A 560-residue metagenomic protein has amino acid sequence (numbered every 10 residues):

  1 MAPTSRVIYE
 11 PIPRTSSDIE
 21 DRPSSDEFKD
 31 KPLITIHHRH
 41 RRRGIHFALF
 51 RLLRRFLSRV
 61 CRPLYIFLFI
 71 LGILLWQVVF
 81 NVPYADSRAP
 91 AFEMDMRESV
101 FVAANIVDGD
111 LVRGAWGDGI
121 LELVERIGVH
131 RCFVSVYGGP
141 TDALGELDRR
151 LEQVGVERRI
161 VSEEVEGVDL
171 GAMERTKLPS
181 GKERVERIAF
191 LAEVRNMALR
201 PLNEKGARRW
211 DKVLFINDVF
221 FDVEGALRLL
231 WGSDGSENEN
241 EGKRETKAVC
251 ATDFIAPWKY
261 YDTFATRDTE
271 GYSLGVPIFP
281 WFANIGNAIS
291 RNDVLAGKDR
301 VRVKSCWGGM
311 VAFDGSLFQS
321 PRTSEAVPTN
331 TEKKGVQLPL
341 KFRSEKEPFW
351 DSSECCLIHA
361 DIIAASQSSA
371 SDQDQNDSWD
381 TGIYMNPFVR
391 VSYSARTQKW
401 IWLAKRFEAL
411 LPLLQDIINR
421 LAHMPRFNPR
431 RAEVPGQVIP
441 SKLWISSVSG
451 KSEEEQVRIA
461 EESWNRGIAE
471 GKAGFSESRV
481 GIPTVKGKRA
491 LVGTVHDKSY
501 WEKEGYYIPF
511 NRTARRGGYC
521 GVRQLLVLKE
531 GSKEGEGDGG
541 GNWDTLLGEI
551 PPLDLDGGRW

Functional and structural regions predicted by a protein language model:
A2-I12, D21, S25-L68, E345-S352 (+2 more regions): Terminal low-complexity segments of carbohydrate-biosynthetic enzymes
D18, E27-E122: N-proximal low-complexity "stem/linker" segments adjacent to membrane-targeting elements
G109-W116, A143, E186-R195, W350-C355: Phosphate/oxyanion-binding active-site loops and adjacent basic polyanion-contact surfaces
D118-R131, Q153: Short, acidic, metal-binding catalytic loop of nucleotide-sugar glycosyltransferases
D142-W210: Active-site-proximal specificity loops/subdomain of glycosyltransferases
A207-F221: Short beta-strand-to-loop acidic/aromatic patch adjacent to the donor-nucleotide binding site
D218-P339, E408-G467, G471-K472, K486-G487 (+3 more regions): Conserved catalytic core of nucleotide-sugar-dependent glycosyltransferases
V311, G315-P321, T329-I383: A short, conserved alpha-helix in the catalytic core of glycosyltransferases
